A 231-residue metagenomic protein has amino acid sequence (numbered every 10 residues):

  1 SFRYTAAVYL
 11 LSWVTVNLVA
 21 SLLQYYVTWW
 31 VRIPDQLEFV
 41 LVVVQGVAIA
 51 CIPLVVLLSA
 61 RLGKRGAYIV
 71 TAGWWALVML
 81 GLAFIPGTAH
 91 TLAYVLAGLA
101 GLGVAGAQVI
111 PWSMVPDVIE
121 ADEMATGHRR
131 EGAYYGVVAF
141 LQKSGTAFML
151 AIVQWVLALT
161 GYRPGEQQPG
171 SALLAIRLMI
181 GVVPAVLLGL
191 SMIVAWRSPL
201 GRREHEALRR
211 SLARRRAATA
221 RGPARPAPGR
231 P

Functional and structural regions predicted by a protein language model:
S1-P231: Membrane-embedded alpha-helical bundles of multi-pass transporters/translocases, especially carrier/permease families
